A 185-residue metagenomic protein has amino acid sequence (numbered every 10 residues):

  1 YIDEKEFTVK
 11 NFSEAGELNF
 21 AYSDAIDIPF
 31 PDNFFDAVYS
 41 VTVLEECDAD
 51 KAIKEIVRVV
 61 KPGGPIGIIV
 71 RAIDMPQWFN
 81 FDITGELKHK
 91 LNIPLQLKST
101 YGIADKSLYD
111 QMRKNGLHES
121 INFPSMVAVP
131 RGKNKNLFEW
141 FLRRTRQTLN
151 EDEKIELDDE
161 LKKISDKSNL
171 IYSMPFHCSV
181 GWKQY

Functional and structural regions predicted by a protein language model:
Y1-D27, K51: Class I SAM-dependent methyltransferase SAM/SAH-binding core
I26-V38: A short acidic, Gly/Pro-enriched loop at the edge of an enzyme's catalytic core that lines a small-molecule cofactor
D36-D50: A short SAM/SAH-binding and catalytic strip from SAM-dependent methyltransferases
D50-P65: A short glycine-rich, Lys/Arg-flanked "PGG" loop and its adjoining helix->strand segment in the class I
G67-G132, Q147-E151: Conserved catalytic/acceptor-binding region of the Class I
N115-H118, M174-Y185: Core SAM-dependent methyltransferase catalytic element
S120-L170: C-terminal helical/coil "lid" or tail adjacent to the Rossmann-like core of SAM-dependent
